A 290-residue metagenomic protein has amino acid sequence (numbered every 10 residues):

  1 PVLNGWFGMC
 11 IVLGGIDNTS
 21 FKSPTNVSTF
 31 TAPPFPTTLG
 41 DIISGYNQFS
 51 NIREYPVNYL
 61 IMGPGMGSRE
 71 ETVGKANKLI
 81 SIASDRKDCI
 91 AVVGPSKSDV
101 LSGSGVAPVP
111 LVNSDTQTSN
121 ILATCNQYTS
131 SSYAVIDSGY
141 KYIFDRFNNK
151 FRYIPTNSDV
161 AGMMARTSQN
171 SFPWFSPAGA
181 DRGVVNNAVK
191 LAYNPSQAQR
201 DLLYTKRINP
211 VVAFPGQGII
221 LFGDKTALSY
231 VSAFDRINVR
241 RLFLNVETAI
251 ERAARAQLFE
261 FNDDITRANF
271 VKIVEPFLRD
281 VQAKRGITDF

Functional and structural regions predicted by a protein language model:
V2-F290: Structured, hydrophobic secondary-structure cores that serve as assembly/anchoring elements
